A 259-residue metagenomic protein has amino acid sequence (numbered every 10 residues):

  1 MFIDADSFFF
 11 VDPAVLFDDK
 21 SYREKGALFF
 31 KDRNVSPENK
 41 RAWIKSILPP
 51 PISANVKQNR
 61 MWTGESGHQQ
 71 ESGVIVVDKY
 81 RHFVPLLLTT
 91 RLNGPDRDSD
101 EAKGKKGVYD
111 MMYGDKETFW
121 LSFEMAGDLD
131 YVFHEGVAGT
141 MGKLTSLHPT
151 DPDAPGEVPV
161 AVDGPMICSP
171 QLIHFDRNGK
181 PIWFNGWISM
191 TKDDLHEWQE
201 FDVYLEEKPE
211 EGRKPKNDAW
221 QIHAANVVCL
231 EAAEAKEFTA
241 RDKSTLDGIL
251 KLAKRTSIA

Functional and structural regions predicted by a protein language model:
M1-A259: Glycosyltransferase catalytic domains, chiefly GT-A lineage
